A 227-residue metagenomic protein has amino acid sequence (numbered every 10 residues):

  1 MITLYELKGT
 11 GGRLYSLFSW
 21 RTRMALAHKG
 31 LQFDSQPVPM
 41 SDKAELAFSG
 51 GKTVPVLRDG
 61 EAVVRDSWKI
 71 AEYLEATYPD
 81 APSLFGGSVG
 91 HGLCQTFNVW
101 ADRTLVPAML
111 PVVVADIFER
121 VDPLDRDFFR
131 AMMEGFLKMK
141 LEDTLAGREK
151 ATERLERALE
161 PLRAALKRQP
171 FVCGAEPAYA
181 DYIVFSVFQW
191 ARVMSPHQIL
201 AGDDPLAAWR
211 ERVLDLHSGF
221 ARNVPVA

Functional and structural regions predicted by a protein language model:
M1-D127: GST-like domain detector, emphasizing the conserved glutathione-binding G-site in the N-terminal thioredoxin-like
R21, A25-H28, Y73, R154-A165 (+1 more regions): Amphipathic alpha-helical segments that form well-ordered structural scaffolds and often line/cohere around active
A101-A208: GST-like fold's C-terminal all-alpha helical module
D204-G219: C-terminal end-helix/capping segment
F220-N223, A227: Charge-dense, extended regions
